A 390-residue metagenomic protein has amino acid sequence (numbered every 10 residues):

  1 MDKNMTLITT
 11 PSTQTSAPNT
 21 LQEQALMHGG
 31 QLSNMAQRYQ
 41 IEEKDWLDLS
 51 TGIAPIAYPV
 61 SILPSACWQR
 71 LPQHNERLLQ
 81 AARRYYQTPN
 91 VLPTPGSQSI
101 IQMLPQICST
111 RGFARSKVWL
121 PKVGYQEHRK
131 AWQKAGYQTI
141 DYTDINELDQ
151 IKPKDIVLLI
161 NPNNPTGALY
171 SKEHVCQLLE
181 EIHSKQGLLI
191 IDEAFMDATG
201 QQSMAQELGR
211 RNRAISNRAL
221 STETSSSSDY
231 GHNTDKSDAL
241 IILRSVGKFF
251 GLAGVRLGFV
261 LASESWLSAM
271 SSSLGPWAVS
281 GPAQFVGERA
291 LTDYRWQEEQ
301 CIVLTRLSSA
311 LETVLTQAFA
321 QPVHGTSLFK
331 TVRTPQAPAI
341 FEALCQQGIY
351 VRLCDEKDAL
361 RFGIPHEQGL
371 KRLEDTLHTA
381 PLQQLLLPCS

Functional and structural regions predicted by a protein language model:
D2-A81: N-terminal "arm"/small-domain region of PLP-dependent enzymes with the aminotransferase-like
D2-N4, S171-E173, Q347, D355-S390: PLP-dependent enzyme catalytic core of the Aspartate aminotransferase-like
D48, P93, Q321-G325, R352-C354: Short beta-strand
N75-K117, Y125-Q126, K130, K134-A135: Phosphate-binding glycine-rich loop
I140-Q202, T224, H232: Active-site phosphate-binding strand-loop segment of PLP-dependent enzymes
M204-G247, L267-A269: Conserved active-site segment immediately N-terminal to the catalytic lysine that forms the internal aldimine
D238-L315, F319-P322: PLP-dependent aminotransferase class I/II
T305, E312-Q347, I364: Conserved PLP-binding catalytic core of the aspartate aminotransferase-like
